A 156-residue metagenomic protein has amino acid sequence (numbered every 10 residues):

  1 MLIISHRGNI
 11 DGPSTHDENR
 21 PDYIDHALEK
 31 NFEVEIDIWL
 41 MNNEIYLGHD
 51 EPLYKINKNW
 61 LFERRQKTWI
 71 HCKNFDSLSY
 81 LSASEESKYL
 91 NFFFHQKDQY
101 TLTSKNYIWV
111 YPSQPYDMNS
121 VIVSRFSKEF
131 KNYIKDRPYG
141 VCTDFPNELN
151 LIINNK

Functional and structural regions predicted by a protein language model:
M1-K156: Phosphate-group recognition and catalysis centered on beta-loop-alpha active-site segments
